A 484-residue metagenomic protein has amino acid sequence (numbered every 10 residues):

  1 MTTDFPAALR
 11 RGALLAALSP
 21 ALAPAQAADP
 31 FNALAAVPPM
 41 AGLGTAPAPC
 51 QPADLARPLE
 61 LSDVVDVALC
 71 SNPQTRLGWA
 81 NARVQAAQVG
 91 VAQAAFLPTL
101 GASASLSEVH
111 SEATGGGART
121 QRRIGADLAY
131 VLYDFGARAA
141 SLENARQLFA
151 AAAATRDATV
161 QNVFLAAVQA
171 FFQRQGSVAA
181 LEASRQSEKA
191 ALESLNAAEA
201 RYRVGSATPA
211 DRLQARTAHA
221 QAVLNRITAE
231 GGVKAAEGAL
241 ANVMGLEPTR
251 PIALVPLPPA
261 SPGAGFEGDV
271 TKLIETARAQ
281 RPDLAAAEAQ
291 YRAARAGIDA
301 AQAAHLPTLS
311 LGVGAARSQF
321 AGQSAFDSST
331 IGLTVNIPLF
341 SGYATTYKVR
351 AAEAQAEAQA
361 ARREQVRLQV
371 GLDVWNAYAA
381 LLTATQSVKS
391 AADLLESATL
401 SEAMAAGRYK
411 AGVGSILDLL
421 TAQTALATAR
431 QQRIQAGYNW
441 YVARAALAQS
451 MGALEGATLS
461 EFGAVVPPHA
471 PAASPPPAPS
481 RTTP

Functional and structural regions predicted by a protein language model:
T2-A25: Gram-negative bacterial Sec-dependent N-terminal signal peptides
T3, A154, A158-T276, A377-A380 (+5 more regions): Periplasmic alpha-helical coiled-coil/stalk elements that build and connect Gram-negative outer-membrane
T3-A7, Q26-A36, P248, Q432-P484: Acidic, low-complexity, intrinsically disordered peripheral segments
A25-L97, P248, V255-Q290, L339 (+2 more regions): Bacterial Sec-pathway N-terminal export signals of envelope proteins
P58-E60, F96-A158, G268-T276, Q280 (+3 more regions): Small/polar-residue-enriched beta-strand and adjacent coil segments characteristic of outer-membrane beta-barrel
L77, A82-V84, V89-V91, L142-N144 (+27 more regions): Heptad-repeat amphipathic alpha-helical coiled-coil interaction surface used for oligomerization/assembly
Q85, A92, T99, A152 (+28 more regions): Hydrophobic stripe of amphipathic alpha-helices that form coiled-coil interfaces
